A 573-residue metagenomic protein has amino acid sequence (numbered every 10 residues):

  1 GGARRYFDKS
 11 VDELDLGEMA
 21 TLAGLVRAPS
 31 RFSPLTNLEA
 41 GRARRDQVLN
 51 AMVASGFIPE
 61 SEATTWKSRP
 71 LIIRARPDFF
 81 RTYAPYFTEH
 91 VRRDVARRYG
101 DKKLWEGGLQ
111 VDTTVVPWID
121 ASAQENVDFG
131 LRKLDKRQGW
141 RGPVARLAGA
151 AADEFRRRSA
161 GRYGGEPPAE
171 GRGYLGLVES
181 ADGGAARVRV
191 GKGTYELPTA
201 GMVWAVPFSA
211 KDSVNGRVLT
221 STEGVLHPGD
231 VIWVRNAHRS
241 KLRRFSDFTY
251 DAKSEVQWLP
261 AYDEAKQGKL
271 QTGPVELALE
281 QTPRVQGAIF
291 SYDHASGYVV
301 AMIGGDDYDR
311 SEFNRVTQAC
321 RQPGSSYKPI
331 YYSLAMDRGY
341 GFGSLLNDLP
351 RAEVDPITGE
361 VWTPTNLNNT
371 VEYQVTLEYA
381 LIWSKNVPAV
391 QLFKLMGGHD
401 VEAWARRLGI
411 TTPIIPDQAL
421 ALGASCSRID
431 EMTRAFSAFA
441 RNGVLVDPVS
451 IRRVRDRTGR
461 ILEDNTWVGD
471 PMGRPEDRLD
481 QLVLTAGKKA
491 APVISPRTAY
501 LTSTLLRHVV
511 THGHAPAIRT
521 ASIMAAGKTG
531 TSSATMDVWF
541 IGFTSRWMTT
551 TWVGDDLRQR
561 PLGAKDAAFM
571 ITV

Functional and structural regions predicted by a protein language model:
G1-G193, L392, R406-R407, T411-T412 (+2 more regions): Non-catalytic, structured segments within soluble enzyme domains
R4, T64-K67, L345-R351, W404-R406 (+2 more regions): Beta-strand segments within the central parallel beta-sheet cores of soluble alpha/beta enzyme folds
R4-S10, A28-E39, V48-L49, V53 (+13 more regions): Second-shell loop/turn segments in exported
D12, F79-Y83, A295, Y340-V401 (+3 more regions): Conserved catalytic neighborhood of penicillin-recognizing serine enzymes
M52, A123, S296-G297, C320-D348 (+4 more regions): Active-site SXXK
T113, P117-F129, K133, D153-S291 (+4 more regions): A penicillin-recognizing enzyme superfamily signal
E223-H238, S246-L259, Q318-Q374, P413 (+1 more regions): Short, glycine/proline-biased beta-turn/loop segments that scaffold the active-site neighborhood
E360-P364, G397-R434: Mid-domain, small-residue-enriched loop/turn segments at the edges of structured enzyme/sensor domains
